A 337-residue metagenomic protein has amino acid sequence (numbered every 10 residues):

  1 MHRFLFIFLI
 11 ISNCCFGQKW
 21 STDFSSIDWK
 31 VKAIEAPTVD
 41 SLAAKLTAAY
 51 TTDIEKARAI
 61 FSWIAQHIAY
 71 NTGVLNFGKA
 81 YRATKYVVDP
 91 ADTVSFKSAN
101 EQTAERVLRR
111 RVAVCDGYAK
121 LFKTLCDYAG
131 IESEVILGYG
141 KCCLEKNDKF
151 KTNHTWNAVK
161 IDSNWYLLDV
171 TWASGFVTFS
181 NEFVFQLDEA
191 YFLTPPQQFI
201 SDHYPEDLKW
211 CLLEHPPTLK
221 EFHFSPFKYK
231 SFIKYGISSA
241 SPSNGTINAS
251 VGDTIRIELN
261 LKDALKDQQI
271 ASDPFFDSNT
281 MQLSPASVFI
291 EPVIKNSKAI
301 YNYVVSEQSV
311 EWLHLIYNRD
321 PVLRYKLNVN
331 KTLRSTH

Functional and structural regions predicted by a protein language model:
M1-S21: Bacterial Sec-dependent N-terminal signal peptides
L5, P37-S41, K120: A generic alpha-helix surface/boundary motif
N13-C14, V114, C142: The N-terminal extracellular segments of secreted preproproteins, especially immediately downstream of signal
K19-V114: Secondary-structure boundary elements
W20-D23, T93-K97, V114-L121, D127 (+2 more regions): A broad, low-specificity signal for short, low-complexity segments enriched in glycine/proline and polar/charged
G117-Q198: Hydrophobic/aromatic-rich core segments of domains that either
F176-H337: Alpha-helical and coiled-coil interaction segments, frequently adjacent to or embedded within charge-biased
